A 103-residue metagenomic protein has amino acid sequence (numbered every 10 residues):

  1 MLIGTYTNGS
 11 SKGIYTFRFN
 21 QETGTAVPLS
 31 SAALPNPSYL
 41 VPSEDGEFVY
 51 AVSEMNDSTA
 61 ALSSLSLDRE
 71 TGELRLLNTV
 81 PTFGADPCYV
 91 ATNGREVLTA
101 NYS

Functional and structural regions predicted by a protein language model:
M1-F19: An edge-strand/N-cap motif at the start of beta-rich repeat modules
I3, A51-V52, T99: Residue position within the beta-strands of beta-propeller blades
T7-S10, M55-S58, S103: Short glycine/acidic-enriched loop and turn motifs that connect beta-strands
R18-G24, L65-G72: Short loop/turn segments immediately following beta-strands, especially the blade-tip and inter-blade linker loops
V27-A32, R75-P81: A short beta-strand motif characteristic of beta-propeller blades
P35-P37, A85: Loop/turn position at the start of each blade in beta-propeller repeats
P42-G46, T92-G94: Residue-level detector of Asp-centered blade-edge/turn motifs that repeat once per structural unit in beta-propeller
